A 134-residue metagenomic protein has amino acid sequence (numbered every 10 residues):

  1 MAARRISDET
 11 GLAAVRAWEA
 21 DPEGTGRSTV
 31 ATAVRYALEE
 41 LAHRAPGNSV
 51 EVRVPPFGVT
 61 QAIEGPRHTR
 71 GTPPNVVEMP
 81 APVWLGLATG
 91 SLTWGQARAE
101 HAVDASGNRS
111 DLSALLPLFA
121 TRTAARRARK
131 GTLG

Functional and structural regions predicted by a protein language model:
M1-G134: Feature captures hydrophobic
